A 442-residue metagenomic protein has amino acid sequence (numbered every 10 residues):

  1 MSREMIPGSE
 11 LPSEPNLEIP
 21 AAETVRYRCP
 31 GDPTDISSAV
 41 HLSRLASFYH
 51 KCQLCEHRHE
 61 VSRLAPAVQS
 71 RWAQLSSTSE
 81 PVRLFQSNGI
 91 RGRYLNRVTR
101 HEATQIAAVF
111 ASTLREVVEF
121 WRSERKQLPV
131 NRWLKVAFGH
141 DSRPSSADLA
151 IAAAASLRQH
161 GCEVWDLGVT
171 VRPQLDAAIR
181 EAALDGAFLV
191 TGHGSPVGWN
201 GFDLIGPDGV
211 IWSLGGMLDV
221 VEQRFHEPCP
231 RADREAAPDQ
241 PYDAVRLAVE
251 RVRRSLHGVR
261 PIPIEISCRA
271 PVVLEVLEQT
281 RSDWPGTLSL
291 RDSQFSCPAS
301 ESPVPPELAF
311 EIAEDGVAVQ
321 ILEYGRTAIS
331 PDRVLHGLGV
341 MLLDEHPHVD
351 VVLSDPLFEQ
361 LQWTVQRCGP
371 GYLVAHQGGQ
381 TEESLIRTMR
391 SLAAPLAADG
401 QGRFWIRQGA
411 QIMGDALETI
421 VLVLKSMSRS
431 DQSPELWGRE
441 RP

Functional and structural regions predicted by a protein language model:
G8-S70: Cysteine-cluster motifs in flexible loop/terminal segments that predominantly coordinate metals
S43-A153, A237-I264: An N-terminal, well-structured beta->alpha segment
A46, V118-L134, P230-D239, L290-R291 (+6 more regions): Flexible, glycine/charged-enriched surface loops at secondary-structure junctions
T113, V117, H160, A182 (+11 more regions): Change "in soluble alpha/beta enzymes" to "in soluble alpha/beta proteins
E124-V130, K135-W199, E278-A328, V340 (+2 more regions): N-terminal small/polar loop signature for handling phosphorylated ligands or for N-terminal nucleophile
V197-G215, Q223, P303-D355, E359-W363 (+1 more regions): Replace "Mg2+/Mn2+-dependent" with "divalent metal-dependent
G198-P306: Gly/Ser/Thr-enriched, mixed-charge loops and adjacent short helices that form phosphate/oxyanion-binding elements
E314-V317, Y324-G325, E345-P442: Phosphate-binding and adjacent anionic-ligand microenvironments
